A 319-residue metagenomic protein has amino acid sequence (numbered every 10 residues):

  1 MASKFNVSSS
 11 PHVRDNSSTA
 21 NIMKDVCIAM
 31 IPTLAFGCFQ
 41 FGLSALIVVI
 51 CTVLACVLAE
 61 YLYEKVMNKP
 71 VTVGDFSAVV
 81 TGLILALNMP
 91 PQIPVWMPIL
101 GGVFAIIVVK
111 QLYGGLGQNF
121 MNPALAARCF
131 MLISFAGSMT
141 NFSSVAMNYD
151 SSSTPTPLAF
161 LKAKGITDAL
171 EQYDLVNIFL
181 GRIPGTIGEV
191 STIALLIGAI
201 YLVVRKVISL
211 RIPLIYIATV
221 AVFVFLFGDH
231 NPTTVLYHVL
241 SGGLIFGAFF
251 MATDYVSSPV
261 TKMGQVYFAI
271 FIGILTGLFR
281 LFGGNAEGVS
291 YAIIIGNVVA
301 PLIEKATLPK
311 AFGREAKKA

Functional and structural regions predicted by a protein language model:
M1-I22, L281-A319: Cytosolic-side transmembrane-helix boundaries in multi-pass membrane proteins
M1-V57, A316-A319: N-terminal signal-anchor module of multipass membrane proteins
S10, L58-P70, I106-G117, N122 (+2 more regions): C-terminal ends of transmembrane helices
D25-T33, V48-E60, S77-G82, A86 (+14 more regions): Alpha-helical transmembrane segments in multi-pass membrane proteins
G42-A55, Q92-G101, I178-T192, P232-L244: Structural signature of hydrophobic alpha-helical transmembrane segments
A78, L83-S151: Membrane-interface helix-loop-helix junctions at boundaries between adjacent transmembrane segments
Q118-L196: Long hydrophobic alpha-helical segments that form multi-pass transmembrane helix bundles in integral membrane proteins
F120, A124, L236-L244, Q265-F268 (+1 more regions): Loop-to-transmembrane alpha-helix initiation sites
